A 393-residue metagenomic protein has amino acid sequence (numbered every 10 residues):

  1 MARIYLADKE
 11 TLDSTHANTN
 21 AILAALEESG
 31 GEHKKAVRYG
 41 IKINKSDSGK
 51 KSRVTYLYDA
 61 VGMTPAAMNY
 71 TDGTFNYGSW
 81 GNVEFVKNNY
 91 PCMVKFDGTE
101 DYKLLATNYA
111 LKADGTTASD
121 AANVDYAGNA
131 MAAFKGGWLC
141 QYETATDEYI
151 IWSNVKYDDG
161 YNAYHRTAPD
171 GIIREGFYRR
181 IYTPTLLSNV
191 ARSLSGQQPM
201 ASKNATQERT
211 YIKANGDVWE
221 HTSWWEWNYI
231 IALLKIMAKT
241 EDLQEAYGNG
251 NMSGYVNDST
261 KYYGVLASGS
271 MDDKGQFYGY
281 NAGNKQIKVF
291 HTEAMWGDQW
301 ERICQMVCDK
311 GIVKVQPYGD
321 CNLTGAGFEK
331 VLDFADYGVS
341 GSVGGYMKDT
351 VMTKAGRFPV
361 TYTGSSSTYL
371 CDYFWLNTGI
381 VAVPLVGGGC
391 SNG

Functional and structural regions predicted by a protein language model:
M1-G30: Short, low-complexity N-terminal tether/leader segments at secretion or assembly junctions of large, surface-exposed
L6, A17, G136-L139, I181 (+2 more regions): Hydrophobic side chains in beta-strands
L12-D13, G49-K50, L186, N392-G393: Short, surface-exposed beta-strand/loop "edge" segments at domain boundaries and coil↔beta transitions
L23, E27-S188, N215-W225, I230 (+1 more regions): Extended N-terminal export/anchoring regions of large proteins
Y39-K45, E226-N228, M252-Y263, M271-D272 (+4 more regions): C-terminal, surface-exposed recognition/capping segments
S119-A121, D125-G128, Y157-M295: Short aromatic-cysteine micro-motif
D309-D320: A short, polar/charged loop-to-alpha-helix boundary motif
